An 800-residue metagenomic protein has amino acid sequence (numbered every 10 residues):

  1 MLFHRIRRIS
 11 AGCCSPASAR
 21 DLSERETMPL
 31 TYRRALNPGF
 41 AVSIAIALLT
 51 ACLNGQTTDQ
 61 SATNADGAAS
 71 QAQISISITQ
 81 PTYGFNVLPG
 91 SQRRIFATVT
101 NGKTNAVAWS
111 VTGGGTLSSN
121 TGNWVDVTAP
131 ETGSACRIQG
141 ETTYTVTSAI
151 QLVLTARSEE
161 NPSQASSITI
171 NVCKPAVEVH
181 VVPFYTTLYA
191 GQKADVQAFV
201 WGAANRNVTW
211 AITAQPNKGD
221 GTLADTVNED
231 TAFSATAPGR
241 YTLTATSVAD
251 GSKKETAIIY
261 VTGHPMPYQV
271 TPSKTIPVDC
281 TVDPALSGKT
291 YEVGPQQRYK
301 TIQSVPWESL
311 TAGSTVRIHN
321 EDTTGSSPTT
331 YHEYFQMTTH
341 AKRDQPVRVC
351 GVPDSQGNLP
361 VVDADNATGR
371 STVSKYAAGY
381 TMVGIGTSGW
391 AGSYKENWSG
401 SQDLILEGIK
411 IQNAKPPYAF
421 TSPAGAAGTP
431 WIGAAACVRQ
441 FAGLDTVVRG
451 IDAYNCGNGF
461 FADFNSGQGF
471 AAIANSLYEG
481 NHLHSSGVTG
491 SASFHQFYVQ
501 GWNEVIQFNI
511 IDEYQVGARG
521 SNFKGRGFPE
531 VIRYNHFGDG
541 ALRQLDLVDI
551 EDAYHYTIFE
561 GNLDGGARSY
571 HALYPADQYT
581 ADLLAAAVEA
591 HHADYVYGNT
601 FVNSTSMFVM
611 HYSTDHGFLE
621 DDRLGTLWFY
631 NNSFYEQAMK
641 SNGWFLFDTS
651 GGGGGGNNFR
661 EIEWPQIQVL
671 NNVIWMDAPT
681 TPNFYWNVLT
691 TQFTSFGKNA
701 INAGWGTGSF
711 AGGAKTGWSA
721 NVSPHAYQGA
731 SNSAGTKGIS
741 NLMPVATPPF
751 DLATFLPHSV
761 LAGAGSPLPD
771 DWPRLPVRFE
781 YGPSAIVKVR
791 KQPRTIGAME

Functional and structural regions predicted by a protein language model:
L49-S75, T169, C173, H264-M266: Bacterial Sec-dependent N-terminal signal peptides
Q71-Q80, P175-P183, G221-L223: Proline-enriched interdomain boundary motifs that mark the N-terminal boundary and often initiate the first structured
G84-S91, T186-Q192: Short, solvent-exposed loop/linker segments at the N-terminal edge of repeated beta-sheet extracellular domains
V111-Q139, Y189, I212-D230, S234: Low-complexity "stalk/linker" and mucin-like segments enriched in Ser/Thr/Pro/Ala/Gly
D279-A285, T290, W307-R370, W398-I409: Beta-solenoid repeat scaffold
Y331, T368-R519: Right-handed parallel beta-helix
G408, N413-A427, Q440, G450-D452 (+6 more regions): Extracellular beta-rich repeat passengers
S719-E800: C-terminal accessory segments
